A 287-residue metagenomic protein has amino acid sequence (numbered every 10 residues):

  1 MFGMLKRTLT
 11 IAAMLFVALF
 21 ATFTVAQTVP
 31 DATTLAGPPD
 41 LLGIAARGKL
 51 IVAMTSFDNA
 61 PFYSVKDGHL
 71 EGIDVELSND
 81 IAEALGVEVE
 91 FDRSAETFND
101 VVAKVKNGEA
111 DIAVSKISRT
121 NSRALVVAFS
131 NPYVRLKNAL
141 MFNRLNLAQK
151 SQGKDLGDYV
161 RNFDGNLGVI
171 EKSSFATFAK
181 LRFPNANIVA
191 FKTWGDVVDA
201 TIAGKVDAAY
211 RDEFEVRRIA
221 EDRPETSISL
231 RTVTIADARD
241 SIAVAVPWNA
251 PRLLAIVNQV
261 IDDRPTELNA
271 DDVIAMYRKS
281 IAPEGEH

Functional and structural regions predicted by a protein language model:
F2-A12: Bacterial N-terminal signal peptides that target proteins for export
I11-F20: Bacterial N-terminal signal peptides
T28-K116, L125, A190: Extracytoplasmic small-molecule ligand-binding "clamshell" domains of the periplasmic binding protein/Venus flytrap
T28-L35, I170-F183, V260-H287: Ligand-binding clefts/hinges and TM-proximal coupling segments of bilobed small-molecule sensing domains
S56-F57, V134-F142, L147, E213-D262 (+1 more regions): Periplasmic-binding protein-like
S56-N59, L70-A84, R135, A139-D196 (+2 more regions): Bilobed "Venus flytrap"/periplasmic-binding protein-like clamshell domains and structurally analogous long
N79, E83, E88-V160, L230-D237: Acidic, polar ligand-binding/catalytic clefts
N99-D100, K116-L125, F178-L181, I202-A203 (+1 more regions): A ligand-binding cleft/hinge motif common to bilobed small-molecule-binding domains
